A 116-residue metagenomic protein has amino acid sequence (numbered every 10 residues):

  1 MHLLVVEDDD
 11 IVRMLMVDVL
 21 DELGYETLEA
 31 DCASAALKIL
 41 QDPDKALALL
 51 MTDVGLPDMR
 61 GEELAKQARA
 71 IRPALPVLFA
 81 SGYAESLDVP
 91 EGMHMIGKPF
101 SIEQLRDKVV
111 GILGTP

Functional and structural regions predicted by a protein language model:
L4, E29-L49: Acidic, metal-coordinating helix/loop segments flanking the phosphotransfer/catalytic sites of two-component signaling
E7: Conserved acidic carboxylate
R13, P57: The feature encodes the CheY-like receiver
M14-E22: Charged docking surfaces used in two-component/phosphorelay signaling
C32, R60-L64: Acidic catalytic/metal-coordinating carboxylates
D53: Active-site residues of response regulator receiver
F100-L113: C-terminal output helix
